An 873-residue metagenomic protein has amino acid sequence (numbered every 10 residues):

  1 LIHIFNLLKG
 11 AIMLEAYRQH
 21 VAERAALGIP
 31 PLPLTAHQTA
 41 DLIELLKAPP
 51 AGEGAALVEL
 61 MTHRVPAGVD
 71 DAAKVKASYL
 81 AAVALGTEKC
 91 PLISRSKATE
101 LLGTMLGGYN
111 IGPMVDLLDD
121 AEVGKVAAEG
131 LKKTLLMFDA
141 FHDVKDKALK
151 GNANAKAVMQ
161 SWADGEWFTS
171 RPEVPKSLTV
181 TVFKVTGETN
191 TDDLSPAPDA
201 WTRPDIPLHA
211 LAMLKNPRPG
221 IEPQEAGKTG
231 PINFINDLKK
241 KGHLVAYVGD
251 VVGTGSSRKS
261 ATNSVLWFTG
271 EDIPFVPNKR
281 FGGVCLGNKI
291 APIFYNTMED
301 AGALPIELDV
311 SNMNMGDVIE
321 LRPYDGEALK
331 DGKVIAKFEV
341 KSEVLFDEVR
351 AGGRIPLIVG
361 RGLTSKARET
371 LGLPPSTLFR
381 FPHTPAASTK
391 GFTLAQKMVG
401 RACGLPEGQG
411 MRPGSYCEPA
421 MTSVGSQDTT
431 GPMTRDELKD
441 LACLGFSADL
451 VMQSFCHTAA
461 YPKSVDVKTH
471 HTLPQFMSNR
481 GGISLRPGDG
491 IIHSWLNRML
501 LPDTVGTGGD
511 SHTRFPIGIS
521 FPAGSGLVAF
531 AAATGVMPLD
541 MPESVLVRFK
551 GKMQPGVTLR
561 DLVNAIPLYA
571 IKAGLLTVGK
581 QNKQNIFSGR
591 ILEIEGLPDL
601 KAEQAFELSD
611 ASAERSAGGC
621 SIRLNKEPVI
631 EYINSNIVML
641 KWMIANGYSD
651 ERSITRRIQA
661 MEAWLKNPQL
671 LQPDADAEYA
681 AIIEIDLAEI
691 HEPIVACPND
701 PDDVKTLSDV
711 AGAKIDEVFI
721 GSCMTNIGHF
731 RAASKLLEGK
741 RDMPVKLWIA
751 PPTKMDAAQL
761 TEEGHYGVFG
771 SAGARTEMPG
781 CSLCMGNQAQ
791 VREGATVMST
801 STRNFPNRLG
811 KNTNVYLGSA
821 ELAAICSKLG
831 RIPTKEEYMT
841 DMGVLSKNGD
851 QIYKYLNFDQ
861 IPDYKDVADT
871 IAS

Functional and structural regions predicted by a protein language model:
L1-I12: Short, Lys/Arg-enriched N-terminal segments with co-localized hydrophobic residues within the first ~10-30 amino acids
L14-I43, L345-V359: Amphipathic alpha-helical packing elements
I29-L32, G54-D71, L85, L92-G107 (+3 more regions): Structural detector for internal amphipathic alpha-helices that build alpha-solenoid repeat scaffolds
A36-L45, A67-T87, L106-L118, M137-A148: Amphipathic alpha-helical scaffolding segments comprising HEAT/armadillo-like alpha-solenoid repeats
E44-E53: Short, contiguous, helix-prone interaction/anchoring segments in small proteins
P50, C90-P91, D119-V123, N152: Short inter-helical turns and helix N-cap capping residues of alpha-solenoid HEAT/ARM repeat scaffolds
E53-V58, V69-V75, G445-S454: Short N-terminal amphipathic alpha-helices
T104, N110, M114, D119 (+1 more regions): Fe-S-dependent hydro-lyases/dehydratases of central metabolism
